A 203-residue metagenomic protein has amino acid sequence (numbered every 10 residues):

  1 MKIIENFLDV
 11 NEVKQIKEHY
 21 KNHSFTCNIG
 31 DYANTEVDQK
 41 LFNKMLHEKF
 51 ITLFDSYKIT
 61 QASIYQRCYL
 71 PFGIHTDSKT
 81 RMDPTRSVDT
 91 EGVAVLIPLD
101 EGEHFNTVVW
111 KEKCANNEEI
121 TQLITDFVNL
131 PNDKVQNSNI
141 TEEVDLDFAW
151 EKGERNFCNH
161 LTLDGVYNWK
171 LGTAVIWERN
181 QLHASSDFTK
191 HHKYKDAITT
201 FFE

Functional and structural regions predicted by a protein language model:
M1-R81, K113, P131-N137: Non-heme Fe(II)/2-oxoglutarate
L70-E203: Catalytic core of non-heme Fe(II) oxygenases with the double-stranded beta-helix
